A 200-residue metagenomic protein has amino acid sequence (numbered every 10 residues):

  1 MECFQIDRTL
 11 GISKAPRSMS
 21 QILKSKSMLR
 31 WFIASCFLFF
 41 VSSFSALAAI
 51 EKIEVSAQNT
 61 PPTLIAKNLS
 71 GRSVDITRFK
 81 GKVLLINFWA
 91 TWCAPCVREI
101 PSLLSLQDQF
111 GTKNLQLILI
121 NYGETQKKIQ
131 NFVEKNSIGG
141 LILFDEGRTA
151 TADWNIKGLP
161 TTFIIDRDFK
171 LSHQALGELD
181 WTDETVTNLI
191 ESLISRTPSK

Functional and structural regions predicted by a protein language model:
M1-M28: N-terminal secretory signal peptides that target proteins for export/translocation
W31-S43: Bacterial N-terminal signal peptides
L47-I76: N-terminal "domain-start" segment that seeds a small globular fold
K82-L84, F88-W92, G158: Short pre-active-site segment immediately N-terminal to redox-active cysteine/selenocysteine motifs in thiol-based
I86, Q116-I118: Rossmann-like NAD(H)/NADP(H) cofactor-binding core
F88-S105: Conserved redox-active cysteine motifs that mediate thiol-disulfide chemistry, especially di-cysteine Cys-X(1-2)-Cys
I118, Q130-D168: Short, internal strand/loop/helix patches that form the active-site neighborhood or redox-interaction surface
I164-K200: Thiol-/selenol-based redox modules, centered on thioredoxin-like and closely related oxidoreductase domains
